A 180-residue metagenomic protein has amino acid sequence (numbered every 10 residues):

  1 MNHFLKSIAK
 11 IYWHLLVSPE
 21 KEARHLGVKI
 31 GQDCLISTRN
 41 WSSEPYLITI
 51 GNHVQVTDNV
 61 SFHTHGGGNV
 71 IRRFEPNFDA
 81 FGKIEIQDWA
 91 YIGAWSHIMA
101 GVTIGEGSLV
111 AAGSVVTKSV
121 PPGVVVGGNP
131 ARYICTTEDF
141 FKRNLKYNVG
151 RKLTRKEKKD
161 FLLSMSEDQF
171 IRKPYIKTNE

Functional and structural regions predicted by a protein language model:
M1-H25: Membrane-proximal basic amphipathic "stem/tether" segments
L5-S7, K29-P45: Short, charged, low-hydrophobicity "junction" segments
S7, D79-G93, H97, A131-E180: C-terminal segments of enzyme domains that contribute to small-molecule binding surfaces
L16-V17, S37-T103, P130, T136-E138: Flexible, glycine/small-residue-enriched loop-and-beta-strand segment within the central core of proteins
Q32, Q87-D88, T103-E106, V120-G123: Structural motif
Y91, L109, V125-V126: Short-chain dehydrogenase/reductase
A94-V110, S114-K118: Beta-rich strand-turn-strand
K118, G127, Y133-I134: HATPase_c (GHKL) ATP-binding subdomain of two-component histidine kinases
